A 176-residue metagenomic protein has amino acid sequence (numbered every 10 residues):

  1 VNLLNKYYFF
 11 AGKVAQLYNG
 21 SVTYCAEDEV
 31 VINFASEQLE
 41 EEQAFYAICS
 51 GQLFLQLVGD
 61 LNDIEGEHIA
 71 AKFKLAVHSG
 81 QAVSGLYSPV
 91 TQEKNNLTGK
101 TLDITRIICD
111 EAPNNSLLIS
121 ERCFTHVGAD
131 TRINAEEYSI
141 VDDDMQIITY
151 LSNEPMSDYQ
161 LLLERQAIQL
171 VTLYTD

Functional and structural regions predicted by a protein language model:
V1-Y18, L53: Active-site-proximal alpha-helical element of nucleotidyl cyclase-like catalytic domains and analogous helices
L3, Y7, A26, Q43 (+1 more regions): Helical mechanochemical/support elements of P-loop NTPase systems and associated helical scaffolds
L17, F54-I64, E111-N115, D130: Conserved, well-folded catalytic cores of nucleic-acid-processing and energy-transducing macromolecular machines
L17-Q43, L61-T98: Catalytic core of nucleotidyl cyclases, primarily class III adenylyl/guanylyl cyclases
Y24, D110-E111: Intrinsically disordered, low-complexity regulatory regions enriched in Ser/Pro/Gly/Thr and acidic residues
Y46-F54: Short amphipathic alpha-helices in soluble, non-transmembrane regions that often serve as interface/regulatory elements
A47, V77-S79, K100-I108: Alpha-helical scaffolding flanking metal-ion-dependent phosphate/phosphodiester catalytic sites
I104, E111-D176: Intrinsically disordered, glycine/charged-rich C-terminal tails and inter-domain linkers that flank nucleotidyl cyclase
